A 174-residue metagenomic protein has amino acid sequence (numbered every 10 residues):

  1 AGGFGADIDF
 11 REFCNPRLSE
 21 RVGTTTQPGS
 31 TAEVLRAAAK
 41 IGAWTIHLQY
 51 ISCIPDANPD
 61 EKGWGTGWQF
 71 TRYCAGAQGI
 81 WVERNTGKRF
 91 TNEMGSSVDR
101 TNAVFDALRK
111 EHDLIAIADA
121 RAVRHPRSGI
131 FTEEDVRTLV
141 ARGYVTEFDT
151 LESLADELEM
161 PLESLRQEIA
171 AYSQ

Functional and structural regions predicted by a protein language model:
A1-N58: Glycine-rich loop(s) and the adjacent beta-strand/alpha-helix scaffold that form part
E12-F13, G95, Q167: Composition- and surface-driven signal marking solvent-exposed, interaction-prone regions in large proteins
L18-R21, D135-R137, L165: A short, structure-level motif marking secondary-structure boundaries and short turns
L35-M160: An anion/pyrophosphate-binding glycine-rich loop and adjacent beta-alpha core in soluble alpha-beta enzymes
S164-Q174: A glycine-rich dinucleotide-binding beta-alpha-beta segment and adjacent secondary-structure elements that constitute
